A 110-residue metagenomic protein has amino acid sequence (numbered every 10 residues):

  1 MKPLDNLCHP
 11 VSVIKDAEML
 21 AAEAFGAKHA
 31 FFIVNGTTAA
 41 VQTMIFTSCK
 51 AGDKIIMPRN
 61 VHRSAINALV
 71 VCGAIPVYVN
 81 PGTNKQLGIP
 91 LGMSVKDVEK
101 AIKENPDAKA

Functional and structural regions predicted by a protein language model:
M1-A39: Conserved N-terminal alpha-helix of the aminotransferase class I/II PLP-enzyme fold
D16-L20, A39-M44, M93-K100: Well-ordered alpha-helical segments embedded in enzymatic catalytic cores
K28-I55, A65-A68: Conserved beta-loop-alpha segment that forms the PLP phosphate-binding cup at the N-terminus of a helix
F31, V77-V79: General small-molecule cofactor/ligand-binding pocket signal
T47-A51, G73-V77, E99: A glycine- and small-aliphatic-rich helix-loop capping segment at beta-alpha/alpha-beta transitions that lines
M57-P76: Substrate-binding/gating loop at the entrance of the active-site cleft, primarily in PLP-dependent aminotransferase-like
N60-H62, N80-Q86: Short, acidic/turn-prone active-site loops that include or flank metal/cofactor- and phosphate-binding residues
Q86-A110: Active-site phosphate-binding strand-loop segment of PLP-dependent enzymes
